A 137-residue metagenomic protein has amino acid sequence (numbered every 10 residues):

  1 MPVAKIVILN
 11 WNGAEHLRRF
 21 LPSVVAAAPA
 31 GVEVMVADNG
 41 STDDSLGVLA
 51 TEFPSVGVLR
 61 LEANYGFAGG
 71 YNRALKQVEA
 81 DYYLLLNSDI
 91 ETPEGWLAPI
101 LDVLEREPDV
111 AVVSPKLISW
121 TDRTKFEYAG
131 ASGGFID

Functional and structural regions predicted by a protein language model:
V3-K5, E33: Cell-envelope/extracellular polymer assembly enzymes that use nucleotide-activated donors
I8-R19, G40: Active-site beta-to-alpha loop of glycosyltransferases that engages the nucleotide-sugar donor
S23, D38-G47, A63: A conserved acidic beta->alpha catalytic loop
S23-G31: Short, acidic, metal-binding catalytic loop of nucleotide-sugar glycosyltransferases
G31-G40, L59-L61: Short beta-strand/loop segment that forms part of the nucleotide-sugar
R60-V78, S88: Glycine-rich, basic loop-to-helix element that forms the pyrophosphate-binding segment of sugar-nucleotide handling
G69, K76, E91, A98-D137: Acidic/His-rich active-site region of diverse nucleotide-sugar glycosyltransferases
Y83: Short aromatic/hydrophobic "clamp" motif used to bind/position activated sugar donors
